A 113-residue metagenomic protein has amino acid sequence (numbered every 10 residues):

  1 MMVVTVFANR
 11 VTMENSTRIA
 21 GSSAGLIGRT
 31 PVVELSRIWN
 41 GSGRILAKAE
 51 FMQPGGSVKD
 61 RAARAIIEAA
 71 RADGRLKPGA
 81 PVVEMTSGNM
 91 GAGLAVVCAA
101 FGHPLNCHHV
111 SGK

Functional and structural regions predicted by a protein language model:
V3-K113: PLP-dependent amino-acid enzyme catalytic core
